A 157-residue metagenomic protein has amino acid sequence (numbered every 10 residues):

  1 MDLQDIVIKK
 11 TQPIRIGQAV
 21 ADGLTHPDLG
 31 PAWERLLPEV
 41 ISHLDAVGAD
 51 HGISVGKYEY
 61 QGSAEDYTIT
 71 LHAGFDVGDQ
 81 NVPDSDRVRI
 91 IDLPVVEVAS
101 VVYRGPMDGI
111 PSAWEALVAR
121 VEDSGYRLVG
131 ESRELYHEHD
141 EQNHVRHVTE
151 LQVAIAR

Functional and structural regions predicted by a protein language model:
M1-R157: A solvent-exposed interaction/effector surface
